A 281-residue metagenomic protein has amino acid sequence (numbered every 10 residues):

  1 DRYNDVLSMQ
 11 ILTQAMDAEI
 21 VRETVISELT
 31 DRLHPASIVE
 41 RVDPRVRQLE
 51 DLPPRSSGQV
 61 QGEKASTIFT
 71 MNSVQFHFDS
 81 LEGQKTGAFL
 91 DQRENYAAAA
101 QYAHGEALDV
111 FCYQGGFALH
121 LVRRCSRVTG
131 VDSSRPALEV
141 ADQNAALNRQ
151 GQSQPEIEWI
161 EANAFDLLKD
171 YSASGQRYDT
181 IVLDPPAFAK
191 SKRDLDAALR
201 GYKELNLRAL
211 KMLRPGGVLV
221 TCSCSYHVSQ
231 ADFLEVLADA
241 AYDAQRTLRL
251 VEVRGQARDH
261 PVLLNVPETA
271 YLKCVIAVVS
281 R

Functional and structural regions predicted by a protein language model:
D1, I20-F89: Non-catalytic substrate-recognition/targeting regions of SAM-dependent transferases
D1-V6, L213: Short intrinsically disordered, low-complexity coil segments enriched in acidic
V6-A18: A short interface-forming secondary-structure element
V6-L7, A36-I38, D179-I181: Structural motif
Q10, R41, C222: A cross-family glycoside hydrolase active-site/sugar-binding cleft signature
A18-E23, S27, D31, A146-E156: Intrinsically disordered, low-complexity coil segments
S57, Q61-R281: Rossmann-like S-adenosyl-L-methionine
